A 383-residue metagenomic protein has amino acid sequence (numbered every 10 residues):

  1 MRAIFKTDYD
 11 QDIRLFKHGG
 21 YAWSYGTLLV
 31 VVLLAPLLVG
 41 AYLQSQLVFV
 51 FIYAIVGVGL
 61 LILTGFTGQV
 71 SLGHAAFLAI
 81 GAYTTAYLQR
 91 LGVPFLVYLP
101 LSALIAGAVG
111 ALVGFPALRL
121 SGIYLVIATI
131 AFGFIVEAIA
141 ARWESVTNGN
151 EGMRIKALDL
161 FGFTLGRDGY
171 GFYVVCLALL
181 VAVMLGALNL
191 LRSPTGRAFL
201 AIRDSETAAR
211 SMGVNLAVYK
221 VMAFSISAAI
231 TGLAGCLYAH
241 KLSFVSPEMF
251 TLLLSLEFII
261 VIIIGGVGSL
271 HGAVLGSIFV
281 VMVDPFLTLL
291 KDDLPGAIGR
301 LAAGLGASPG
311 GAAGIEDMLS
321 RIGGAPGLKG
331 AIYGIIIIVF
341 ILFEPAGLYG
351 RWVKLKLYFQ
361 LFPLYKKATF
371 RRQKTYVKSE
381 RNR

Functional and structural regions predicted by a protein language model:
M1-R383: Transmembrane alpha-helices and adjacent helix-loop boundaries
